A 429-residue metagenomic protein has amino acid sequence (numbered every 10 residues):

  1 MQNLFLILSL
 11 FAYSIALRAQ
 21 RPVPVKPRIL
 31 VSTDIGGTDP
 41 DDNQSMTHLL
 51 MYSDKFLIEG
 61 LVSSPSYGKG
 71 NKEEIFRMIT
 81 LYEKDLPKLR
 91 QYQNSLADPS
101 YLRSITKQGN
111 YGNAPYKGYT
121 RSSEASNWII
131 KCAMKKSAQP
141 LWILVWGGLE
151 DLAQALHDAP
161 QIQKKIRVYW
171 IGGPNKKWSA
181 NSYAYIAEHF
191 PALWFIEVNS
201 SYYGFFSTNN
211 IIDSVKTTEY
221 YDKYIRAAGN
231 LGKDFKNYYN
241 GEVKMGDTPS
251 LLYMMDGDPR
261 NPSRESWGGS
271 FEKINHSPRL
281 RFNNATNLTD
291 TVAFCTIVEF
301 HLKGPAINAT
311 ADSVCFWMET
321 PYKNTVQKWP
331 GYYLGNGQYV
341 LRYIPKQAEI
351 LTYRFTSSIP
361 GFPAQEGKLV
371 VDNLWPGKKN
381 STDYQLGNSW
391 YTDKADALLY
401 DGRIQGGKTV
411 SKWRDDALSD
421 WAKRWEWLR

Functional and structural regions predicted by a protein language model:
M1-R21: Bacterial Sec-dependent N-terminal signal peptides
Q20-R429: N-terminal acidic, glycine/proline-rich low-complexity segments
